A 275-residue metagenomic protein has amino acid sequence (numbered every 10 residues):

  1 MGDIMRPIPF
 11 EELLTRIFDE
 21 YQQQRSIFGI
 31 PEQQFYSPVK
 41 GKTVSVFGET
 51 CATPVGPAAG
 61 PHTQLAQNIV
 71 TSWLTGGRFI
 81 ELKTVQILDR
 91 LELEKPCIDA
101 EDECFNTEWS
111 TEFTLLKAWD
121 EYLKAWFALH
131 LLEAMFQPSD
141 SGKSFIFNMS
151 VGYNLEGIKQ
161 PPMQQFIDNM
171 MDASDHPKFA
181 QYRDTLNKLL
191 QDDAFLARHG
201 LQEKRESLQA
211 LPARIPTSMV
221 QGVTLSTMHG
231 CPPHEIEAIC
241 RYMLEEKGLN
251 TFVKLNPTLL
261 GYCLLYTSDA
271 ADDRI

Functional and structural regions predicted by a protein language model:
G2-E246: N-terminal capping/small domains of soluble enzymes
P61, K254-L255: Short, hydrophobic, well-ordered secondary-structure elements
E81, F252-K254: Conserved beta-strand positions in the central sheet of alpha/beta enzyme cores
T84-V85, N256-T258: Short, ordered loop/turn segments at secondary-structure junctions
D89-E92, L259-L265: Flexible glycine/acidic-rich beta-alpha junction loops that bind and position SAM and/or redox cofactors in anaerobic
I236-I239, K254, L260-C263: Extended, H/D-rich, highly charged conserved domains that either
L249: Catalytic cores of enzyme domains
Y266-I275: Single conserved hydrophobic/aromatic residue that forms the stacking wall/gate of nucleotide- or nucleobase-binding
